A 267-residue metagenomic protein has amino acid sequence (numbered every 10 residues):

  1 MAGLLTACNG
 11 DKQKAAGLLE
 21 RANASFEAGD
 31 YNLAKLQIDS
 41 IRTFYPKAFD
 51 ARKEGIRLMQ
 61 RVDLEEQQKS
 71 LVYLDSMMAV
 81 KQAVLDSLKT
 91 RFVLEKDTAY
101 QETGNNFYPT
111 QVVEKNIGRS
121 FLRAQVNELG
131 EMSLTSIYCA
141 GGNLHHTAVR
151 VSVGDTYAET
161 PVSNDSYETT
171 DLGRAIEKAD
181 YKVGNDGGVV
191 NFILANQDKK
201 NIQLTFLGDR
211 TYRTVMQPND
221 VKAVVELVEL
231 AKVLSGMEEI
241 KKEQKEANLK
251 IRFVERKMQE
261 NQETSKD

Functional and structural regions predicted by a protein language model:
L4-A7: C-terminal motif of bacterial Sec signal peptides marking the signal peptidase cleavage site
Q13-L18: Generic helix N-cap/helix-start motif at coil->alpha-helix transitions
L19, F26-E27: Hydrophobic/aromatic side-chain positions at a characteristic register within alpha-helices of tetratricopeptide repeats
L19-E20, R57: TPR/TPR-like alpha-solenoid signature
K35-Q67: Short, charge-rich amphipathic alpha-helical segments embedded in non-transmembrane helical bundles/solenoids
L58-K89, D97-Y100: Alpha-helical linker/edge segments of TPR/alpha-solenoid repeat scaffolds and analogous pre-/post-domain helices
G173-Y181, K199-D267: Internal interaction segment
